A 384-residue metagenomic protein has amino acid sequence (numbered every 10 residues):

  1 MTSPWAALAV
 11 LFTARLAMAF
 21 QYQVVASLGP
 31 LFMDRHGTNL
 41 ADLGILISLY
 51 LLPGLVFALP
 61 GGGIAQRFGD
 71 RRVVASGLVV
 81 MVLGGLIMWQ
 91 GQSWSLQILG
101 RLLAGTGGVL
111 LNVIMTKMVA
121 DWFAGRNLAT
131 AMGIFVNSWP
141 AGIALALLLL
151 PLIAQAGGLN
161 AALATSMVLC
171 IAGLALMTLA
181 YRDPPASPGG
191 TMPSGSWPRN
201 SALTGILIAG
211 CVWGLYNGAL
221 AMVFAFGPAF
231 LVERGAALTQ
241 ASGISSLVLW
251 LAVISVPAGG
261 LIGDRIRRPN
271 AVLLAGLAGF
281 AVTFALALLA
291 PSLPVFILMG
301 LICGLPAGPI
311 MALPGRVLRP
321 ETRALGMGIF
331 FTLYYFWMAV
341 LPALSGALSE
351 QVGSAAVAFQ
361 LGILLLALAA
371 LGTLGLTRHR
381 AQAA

Functional and structural regions predicted by a protein language model:
Q23, L51-L59, I143-A144, L249-P257 (+1 more regions): Residue-level signature of mid-helix packing/kink "hotspots" within the transmembrane helices of 12-pass Major
V25-A26, G205-V256: Extracytoplasmic gate region of multi-pass secondary transporters
F57-G69, S255-R267: Helix-to-loop junctions at the C-terminal end of transmembrane segments in multipass secondary transporters
R67-G77, D264-L277: Cytoplasmic membrane-interface "Motif A"-like loop-to-helix N-cap segments of 12-TM Major Facilitator Superfamily
G100-S138: Cytoplasmic helix-loop-helix junction between adjacent transmembrane helices in 12-TM secondary transporters
G133-Y181: Helix-loop-helix hairpin linking two adjacent transmembrane segments in secondary transporters
P269-L313: C-terminal transmembrane helical hairpin of 12-TM major facilitator-type secondary transporters
P320-S354: A late C-terminal transmembrane helix in Major Facilitator Superfamily
